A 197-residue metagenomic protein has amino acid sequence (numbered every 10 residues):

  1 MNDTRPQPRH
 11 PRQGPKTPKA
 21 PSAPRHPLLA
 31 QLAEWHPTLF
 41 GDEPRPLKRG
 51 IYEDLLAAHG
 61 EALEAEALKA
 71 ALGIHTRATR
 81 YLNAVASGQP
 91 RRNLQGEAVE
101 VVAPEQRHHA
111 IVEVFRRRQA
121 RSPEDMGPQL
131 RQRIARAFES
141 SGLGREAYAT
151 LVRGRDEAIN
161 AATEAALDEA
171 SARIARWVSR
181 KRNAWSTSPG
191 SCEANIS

Functional and structural regions predicted by a protein language model:
N2-D3, A98-S197: Intrinsically disordered, low-complexity, charge-dense segments enriched in Lys/Arg and Glu/Asp interspersed
D3-K16: Intrinsically disordered, low-complexity RNA-associated tracts
K19-F40: N-terminal, Lys/Arg-enriched amphipathic/low-complexity engagement segments that precede the first folded domain
A20-A23, P27, P46, S122-D125 (+1 more regions): Alpha-helix boundary/N-cap detector
L29, Y52, I134: Generic structural marker for isolated residues within well-ordered, non-membrane alpha-helices of soluble domains
A33-N93: N-terminal interaction modules that seed assembly of large macromolecular complexes
